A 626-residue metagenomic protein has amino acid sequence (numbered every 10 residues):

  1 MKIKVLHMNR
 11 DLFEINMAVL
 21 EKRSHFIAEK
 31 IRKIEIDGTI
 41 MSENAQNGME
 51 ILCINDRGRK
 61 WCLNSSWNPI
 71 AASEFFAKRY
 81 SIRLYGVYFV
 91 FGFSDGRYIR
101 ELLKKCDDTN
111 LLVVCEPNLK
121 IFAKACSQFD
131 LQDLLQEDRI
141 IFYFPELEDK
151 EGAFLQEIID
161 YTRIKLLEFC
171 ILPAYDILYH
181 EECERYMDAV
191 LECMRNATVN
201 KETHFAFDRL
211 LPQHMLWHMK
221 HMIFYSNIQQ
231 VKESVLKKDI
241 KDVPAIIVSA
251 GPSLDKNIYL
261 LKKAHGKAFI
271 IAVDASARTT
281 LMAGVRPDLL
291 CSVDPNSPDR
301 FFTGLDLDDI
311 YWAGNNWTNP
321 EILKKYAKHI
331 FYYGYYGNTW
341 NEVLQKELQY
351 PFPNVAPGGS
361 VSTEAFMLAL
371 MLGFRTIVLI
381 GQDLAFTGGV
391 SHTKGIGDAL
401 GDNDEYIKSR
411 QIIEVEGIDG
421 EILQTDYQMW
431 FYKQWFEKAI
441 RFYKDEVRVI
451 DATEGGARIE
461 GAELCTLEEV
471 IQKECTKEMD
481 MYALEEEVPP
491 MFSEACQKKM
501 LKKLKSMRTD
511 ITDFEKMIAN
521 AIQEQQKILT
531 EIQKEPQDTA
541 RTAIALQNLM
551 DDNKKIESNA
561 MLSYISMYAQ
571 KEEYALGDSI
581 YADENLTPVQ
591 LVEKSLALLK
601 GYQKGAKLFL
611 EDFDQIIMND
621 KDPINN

Functional and structural regions predicted by a protein language model:
M1-A245, P252-F269, R278-M282, P298-D309 (+3 more regions): N-terminal donor/sugar-recognition subdomains of glycan-related enzymes, prototypically the membrane-proximal stem
L111-E116, L135-D138, A268-A272, R286-P295 (+4 more regions): Short hydrophobic/aromatic-enriched beta-strand-loop microsegments
E116-P117, S276-A277, G284-D294, L372-G395 (+1 more regions): Glycine-rich phosphate/pyrophosphate-binding loops and their adjacent beta-strand/loop elements at enzyme active sites
A125-S127, I258-L260, M282-V285, S292 (+6 more regions): Short acidic, glycine/serine/threonine-rich loops at helix termini
I158-T162, N315, Y326, Q349: Acidic, glycine-rich flexible loop/linker segments
D294, T303-D306, W317, K324-Y326 (+2 more regions): Beta-sheet-dominated scaffold domains
E321-L384: Active-site/ligand-binding-proximal alpha/beta "capping" segment
A356, A365-I377, Q382-R441, D445 (+1 more regions): Catalytic cores of enzyme domains
